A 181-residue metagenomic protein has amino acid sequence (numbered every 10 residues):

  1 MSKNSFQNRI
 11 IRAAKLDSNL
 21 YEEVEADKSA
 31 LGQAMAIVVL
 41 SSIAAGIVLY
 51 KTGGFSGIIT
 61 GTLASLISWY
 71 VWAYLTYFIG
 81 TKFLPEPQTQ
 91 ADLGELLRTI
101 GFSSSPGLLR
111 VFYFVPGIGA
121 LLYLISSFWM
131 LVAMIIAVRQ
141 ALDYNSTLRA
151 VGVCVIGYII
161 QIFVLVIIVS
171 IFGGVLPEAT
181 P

Functional and structural regions predicted by a protein language model:
S2-A91: Selected alpha-helical membrane-embedding segments in polytopic membrane proteins
D27, G152, E178-T180: Short, surface-exposed, polar/charged, turn-prone segments marking secondary-structure boundaries
M35-V38, V115, V166, S170: Charge-dense, low-complexity polyampholytic segments
S56-I79, G94-F163: Selective recognition of hydrophobic, aromatic-rich stretches within alpha-helical transmembrane segments of polytopic
F163-P181: Juxtamembrane boundary at the C-terminal end of a transmembrane helix
